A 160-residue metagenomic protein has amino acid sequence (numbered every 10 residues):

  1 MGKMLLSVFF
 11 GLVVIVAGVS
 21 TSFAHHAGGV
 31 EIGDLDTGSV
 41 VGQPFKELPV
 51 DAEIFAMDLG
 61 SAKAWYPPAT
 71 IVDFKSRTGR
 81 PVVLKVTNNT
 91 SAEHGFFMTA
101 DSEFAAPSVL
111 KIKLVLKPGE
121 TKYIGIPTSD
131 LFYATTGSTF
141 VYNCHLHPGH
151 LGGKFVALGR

Functional and structural regions predicted by a protein language model:
M1-D58, L131-Y133: Extracytoplasmic entry segments of secretory-pathway proteins
H25-D34, P44, L114-R160: Extracellular/periplasmic metallocenter environments
F45-P81: N-terminal edge beta-strand
R80-V82, A92-H94, K122, L151: Envelope-exposed proteins and targeting segments
V86-T90: Asparagine-centered strand-capping/turn motif at beta-strand->loop junctions
G95-T99: Beta-strand signatures of extracellular beta-sandwich domains
S102-K111: Short beta-strand and strand-turn-strand segments in soluble, beta-rich domains
